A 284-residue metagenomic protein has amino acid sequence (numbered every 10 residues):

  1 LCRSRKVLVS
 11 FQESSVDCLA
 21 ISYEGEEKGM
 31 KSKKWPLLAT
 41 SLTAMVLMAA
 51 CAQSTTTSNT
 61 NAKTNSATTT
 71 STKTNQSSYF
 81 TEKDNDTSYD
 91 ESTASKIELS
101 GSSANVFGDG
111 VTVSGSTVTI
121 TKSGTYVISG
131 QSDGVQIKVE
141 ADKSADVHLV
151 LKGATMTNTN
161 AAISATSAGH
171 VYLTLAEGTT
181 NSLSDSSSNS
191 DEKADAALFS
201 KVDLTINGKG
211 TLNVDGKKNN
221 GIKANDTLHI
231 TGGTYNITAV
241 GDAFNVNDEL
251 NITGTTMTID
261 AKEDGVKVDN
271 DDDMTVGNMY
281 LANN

Functional and structural regions predicted by a protein language model:
L1-G29: Short, Lys/Arg-enriched N-terminal segments with co-localized hydrophobic residues within the first ~10-30 amino acids
E24-N284: A composition-driven surface/loop motif
